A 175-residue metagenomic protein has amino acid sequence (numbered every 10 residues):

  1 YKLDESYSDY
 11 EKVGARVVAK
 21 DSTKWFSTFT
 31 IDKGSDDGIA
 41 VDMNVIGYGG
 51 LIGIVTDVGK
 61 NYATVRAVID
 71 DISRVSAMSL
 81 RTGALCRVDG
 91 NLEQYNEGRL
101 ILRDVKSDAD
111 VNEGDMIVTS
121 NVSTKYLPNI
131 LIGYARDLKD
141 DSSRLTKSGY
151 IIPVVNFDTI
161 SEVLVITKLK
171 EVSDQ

Functional and structural regions predicted by a protein language model:
Y1-Q175: A secondary-structure micro-motif
